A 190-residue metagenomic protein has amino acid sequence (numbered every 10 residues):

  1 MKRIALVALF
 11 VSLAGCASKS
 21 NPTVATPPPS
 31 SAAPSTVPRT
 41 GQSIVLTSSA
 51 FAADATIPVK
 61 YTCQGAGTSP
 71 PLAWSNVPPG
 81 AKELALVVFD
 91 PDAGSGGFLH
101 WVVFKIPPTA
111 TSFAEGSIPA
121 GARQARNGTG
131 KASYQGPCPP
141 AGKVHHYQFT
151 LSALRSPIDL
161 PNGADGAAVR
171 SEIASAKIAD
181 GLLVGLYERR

Functional and structural regions predicted by a protein language model:
M1-A14: Sec-dependent bacterial lipoprotein signal peptides
C16-R190: N-terminus-centered regions that define maturation/targeting leaders and the start of the first functional domain
